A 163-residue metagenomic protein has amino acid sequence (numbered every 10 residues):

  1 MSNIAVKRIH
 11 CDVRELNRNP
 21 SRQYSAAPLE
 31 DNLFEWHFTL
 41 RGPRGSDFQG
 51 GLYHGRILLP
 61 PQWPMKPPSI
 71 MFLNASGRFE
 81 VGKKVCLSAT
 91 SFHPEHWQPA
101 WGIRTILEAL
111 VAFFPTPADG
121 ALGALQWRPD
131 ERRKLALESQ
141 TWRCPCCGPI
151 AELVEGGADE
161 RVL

Functional and structural regions predicted by a protein language model:
M1-S76, E80-V85, H96-Q98: Strand-helix-loop interaction patch of compact alpha/beta domains
N3-I4, S69-L163: Domain-scale recognition of soluble eukaryotic interaction modules
